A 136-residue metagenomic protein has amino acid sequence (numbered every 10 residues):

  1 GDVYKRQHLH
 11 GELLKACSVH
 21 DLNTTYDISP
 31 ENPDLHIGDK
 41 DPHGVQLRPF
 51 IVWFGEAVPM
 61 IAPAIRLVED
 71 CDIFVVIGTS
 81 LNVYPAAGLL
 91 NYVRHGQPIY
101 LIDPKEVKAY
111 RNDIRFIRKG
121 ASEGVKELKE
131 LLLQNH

Functional and structural regions predicted by a protein language model:
G1-Y4: Short, small-residue-biased leader/transition segments that mark boundaries at the very start of proteins
R6-H8, I51-W53, I99-L101, F116-I117: Conserved beta-strand scaffold positions in the cores of enzyme catalytic domains, especially in NTP/NDP-utilizing
H10-E12: Catalytic cores of enzyme domains
C17-D21, K40-D41: Short cysteine-rich clusters marking metal-coordination/redox-active sites
H20-D27, E130-N135: Short, surface-exposed amphipathic charged segments that create phosphate/polyanion-binding patches used for binding
L22-T24, H43-Q46, T79: Short Cys/His-rich local motifs and their 1-3 flanking residues in nucleic-acid-associated proteins and small
P30-H36, V52-P63, L81: A general structural motif
A62-H136: SIR2/sirtuin-family catalytic core signature
